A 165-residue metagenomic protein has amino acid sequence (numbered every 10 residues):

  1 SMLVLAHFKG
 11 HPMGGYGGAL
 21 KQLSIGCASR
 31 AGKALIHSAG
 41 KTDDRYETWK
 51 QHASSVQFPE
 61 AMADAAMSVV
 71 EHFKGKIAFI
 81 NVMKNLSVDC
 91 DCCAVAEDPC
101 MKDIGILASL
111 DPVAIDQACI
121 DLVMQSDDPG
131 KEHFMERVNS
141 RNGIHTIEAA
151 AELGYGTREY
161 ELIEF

Functional and structural regions predicted by a protein language model:
S1-F165: Extended, low-polarity segments enriched in aliphatic/aromatic residues
